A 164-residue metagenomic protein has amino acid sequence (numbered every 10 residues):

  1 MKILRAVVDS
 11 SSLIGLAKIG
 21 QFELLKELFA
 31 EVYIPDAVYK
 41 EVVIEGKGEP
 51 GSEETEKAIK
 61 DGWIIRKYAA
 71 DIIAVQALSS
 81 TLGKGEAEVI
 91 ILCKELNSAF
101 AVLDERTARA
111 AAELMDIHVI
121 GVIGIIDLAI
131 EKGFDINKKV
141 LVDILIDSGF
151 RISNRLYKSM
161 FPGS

Functional and structural regions predicted by a protein language model:
K2-S98, R106, M115-I117, I136 (+3 more regions): Active-site-proximal, substrate-binding regions of enzyme catalytic domains and RNA-binding/basic surfaces
S12, A37-Y39, I123-E131: Short, acidic/turn-prone active-site loops that include or flank metal/cofactor- and phosphate-binding residues
L103: Short beta-strand and adjacent tight-turn residues that come in two discontinuous sequence segments and form the edges
R106, A110-L114, H118, V122-I130 (+2 more regions): Internal alpha/beta core interface subdomains
